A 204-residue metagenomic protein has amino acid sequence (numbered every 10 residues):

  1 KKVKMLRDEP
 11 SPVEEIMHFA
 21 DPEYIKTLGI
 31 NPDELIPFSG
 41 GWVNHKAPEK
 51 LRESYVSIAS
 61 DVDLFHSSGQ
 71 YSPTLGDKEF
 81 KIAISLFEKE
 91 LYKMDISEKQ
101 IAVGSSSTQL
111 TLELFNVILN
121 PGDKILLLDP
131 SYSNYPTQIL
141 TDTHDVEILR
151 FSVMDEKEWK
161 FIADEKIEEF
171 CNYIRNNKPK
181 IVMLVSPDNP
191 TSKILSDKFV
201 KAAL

Functional and structural regions predicted by a protein language model:
L6-S106, E165: N-terminal small-domain helix-loop-helix segment of the aminotransferase-like
H66-L204: Conserved core of the PLP fold type I
